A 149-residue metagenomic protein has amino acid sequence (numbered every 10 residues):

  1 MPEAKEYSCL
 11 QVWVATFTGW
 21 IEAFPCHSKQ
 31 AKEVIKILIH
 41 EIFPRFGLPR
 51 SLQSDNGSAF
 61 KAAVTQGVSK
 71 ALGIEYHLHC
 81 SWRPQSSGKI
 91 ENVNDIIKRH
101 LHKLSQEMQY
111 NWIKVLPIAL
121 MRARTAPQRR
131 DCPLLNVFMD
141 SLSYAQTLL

Functional and structural regions predicted by a protein language model:
M1-L149: Integrase module of LTR retroelements
